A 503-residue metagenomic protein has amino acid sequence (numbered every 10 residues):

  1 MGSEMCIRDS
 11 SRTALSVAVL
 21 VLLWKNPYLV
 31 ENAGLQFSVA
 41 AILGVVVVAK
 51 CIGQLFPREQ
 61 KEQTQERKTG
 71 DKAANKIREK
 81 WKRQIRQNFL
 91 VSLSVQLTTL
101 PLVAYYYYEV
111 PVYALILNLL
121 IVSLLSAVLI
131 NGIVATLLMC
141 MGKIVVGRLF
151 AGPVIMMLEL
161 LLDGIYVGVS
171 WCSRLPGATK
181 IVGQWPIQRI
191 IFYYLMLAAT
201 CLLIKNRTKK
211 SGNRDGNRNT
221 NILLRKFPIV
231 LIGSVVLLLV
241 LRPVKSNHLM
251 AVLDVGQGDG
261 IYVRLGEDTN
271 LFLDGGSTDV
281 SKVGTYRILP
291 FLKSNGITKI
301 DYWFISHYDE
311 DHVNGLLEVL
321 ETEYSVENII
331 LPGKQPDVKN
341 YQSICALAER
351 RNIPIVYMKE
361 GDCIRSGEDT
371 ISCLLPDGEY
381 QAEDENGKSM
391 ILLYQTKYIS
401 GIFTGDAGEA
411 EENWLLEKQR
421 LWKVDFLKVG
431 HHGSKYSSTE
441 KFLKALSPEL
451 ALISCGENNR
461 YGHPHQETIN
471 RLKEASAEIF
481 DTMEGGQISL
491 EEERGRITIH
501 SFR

Functional and structural regions predicted by a protein language model:
M1-E4, R8-A114, N131, Q184-V244 (+3 more regions): Hydrophobic alpha-helical transmembrane segments in multi-pass membrane proteins
L20-E31, L35, S170-K299, E349-F426 (+1 more regions): Core dinuclear metal-dependent hydrolase active-site scaffold
G34, T99, V134, I329 (+2 more regions): Residue-level signal for inorganic ion chemistry
I77, A104-L120, I133-Y194, C201: Membrane-interface amphipathic/re-entrant loop segments adjacent to transmembrane helices in multi-pass membrane
I300-D311, K334-Q335, L427-H431: Metallo-beta-lactamase
E310-R350, P448: Active-site HxH/HxHxD metal-binding segment of metal-dependent hydrolases
D311-G315, D337-Q342, S366, A410-N413 (+2 more regions): Extracytoplasmic/secreted cell-surface and envelope-processing proteins
N328, W414-G486: Cap/insert and terminal regions of metallo-dependent hydrolase folds
